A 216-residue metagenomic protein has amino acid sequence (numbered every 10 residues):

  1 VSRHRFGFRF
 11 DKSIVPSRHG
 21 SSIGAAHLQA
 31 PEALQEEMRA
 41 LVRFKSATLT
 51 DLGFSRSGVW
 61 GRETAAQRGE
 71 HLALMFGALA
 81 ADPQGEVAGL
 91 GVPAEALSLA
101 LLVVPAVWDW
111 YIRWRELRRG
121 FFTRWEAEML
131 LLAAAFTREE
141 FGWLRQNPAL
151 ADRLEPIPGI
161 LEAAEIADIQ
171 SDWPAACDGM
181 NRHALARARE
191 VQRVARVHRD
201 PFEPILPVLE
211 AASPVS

Functional and structural regions predicted by a protein language model:
V1-P214: Charge-rich, intrinsically disordered N-terminal extensions that act as flexible nucleic-acid engagement or regulatory
